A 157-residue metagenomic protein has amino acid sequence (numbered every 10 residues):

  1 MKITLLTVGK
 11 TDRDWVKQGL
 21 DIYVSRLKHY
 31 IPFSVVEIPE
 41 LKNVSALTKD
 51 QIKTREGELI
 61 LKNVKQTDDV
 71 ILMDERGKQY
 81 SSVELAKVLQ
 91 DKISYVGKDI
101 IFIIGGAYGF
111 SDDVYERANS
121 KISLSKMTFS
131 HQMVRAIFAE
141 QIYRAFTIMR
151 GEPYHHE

Functional and structural regions predicted by a protein language model:
M1-L27: N-terminal beta1-alpha1 ligand-phosphate binding loop
K2, G97-F102: Loop/turn-to-beta-strand initiation segments
L6-V8, V36-I38, I103: Short hydrophobic segments within beta-strands
T11, E75-K78, G106-Y108: Short glycine-rich anion-binding loops that position phosphate/pyrophosphate groups of nucleotides and phosphorylated
K17-L20, S82-A86, Y115, R135: Conserved strand-to-helix beginnings and helix N-cap segments that scaffold or border functional pockets
P32-F33, P39-K98: S-adenosyl-L-methionine/SAH cofactor-binding core of RNA-modifying enzymes
G105-G106, R117: Proline/glycine-rich low-complexity loops and linkers
D112-H156: Structured adenosyl-cofactor binding patch, chiefly the S-adenosyl-L-methionine
